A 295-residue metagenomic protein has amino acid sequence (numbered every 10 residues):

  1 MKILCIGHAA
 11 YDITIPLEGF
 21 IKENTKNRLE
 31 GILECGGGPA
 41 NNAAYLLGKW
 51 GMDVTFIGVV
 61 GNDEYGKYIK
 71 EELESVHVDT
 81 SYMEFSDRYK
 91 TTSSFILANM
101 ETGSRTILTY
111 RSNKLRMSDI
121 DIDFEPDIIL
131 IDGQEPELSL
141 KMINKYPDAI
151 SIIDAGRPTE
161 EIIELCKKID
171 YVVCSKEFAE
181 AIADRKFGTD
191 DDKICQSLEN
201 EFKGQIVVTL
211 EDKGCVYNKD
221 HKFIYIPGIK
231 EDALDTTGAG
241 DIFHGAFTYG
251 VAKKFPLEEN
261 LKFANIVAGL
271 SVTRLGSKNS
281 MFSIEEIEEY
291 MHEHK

Functional and structural regions predicted by a protein language model:
M1-A9, E72-F85, L97-I224, H294: Ribokinase/PfkB-type carbohydrate-kinase core domain
M1-V59, E64-Y68, S75, L275-K278 (+1 more regions): Glycine-rich phosphate/adenosyl-contacting loop at the front of the ribokinase-like
I3, T189-K295: Conserved phosphate-binding/catalytic region of the ribokinase-like
T14, L108, A181-I182, S271 (+1 more regions): Residues that scaffold the ATP/ADP-binding catalytic core of kinase and kinase-like folds
I21-G31, H77-D79, K222-D232: Glycine/charged-rich beta-loop-alpha catalytic/anionic-binding loops adjacent to active sites
G31, I57-N62, T80-T91, G156 (+2 more regions): Beta-strand->loop->alpha-helix junctions that form or flank phosphate-binding loops in nucleotide-handling enzymes
L47, S175, G240: Short, conserved phosphate/pyrophosphate- and ester-handling motifs at nucleotide-, phospho-/glycolipid
